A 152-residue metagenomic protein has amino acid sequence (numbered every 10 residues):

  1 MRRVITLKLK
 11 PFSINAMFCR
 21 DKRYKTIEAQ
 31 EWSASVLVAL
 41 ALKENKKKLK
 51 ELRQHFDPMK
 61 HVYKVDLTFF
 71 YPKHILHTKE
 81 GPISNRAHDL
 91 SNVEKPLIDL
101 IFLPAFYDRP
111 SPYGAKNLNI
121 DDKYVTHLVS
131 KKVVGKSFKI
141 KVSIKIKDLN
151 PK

Functional and structural regions predicted by a protein language model:
M1-K152: Acidic, proline/glycine-enriched N-terminal capping motif
